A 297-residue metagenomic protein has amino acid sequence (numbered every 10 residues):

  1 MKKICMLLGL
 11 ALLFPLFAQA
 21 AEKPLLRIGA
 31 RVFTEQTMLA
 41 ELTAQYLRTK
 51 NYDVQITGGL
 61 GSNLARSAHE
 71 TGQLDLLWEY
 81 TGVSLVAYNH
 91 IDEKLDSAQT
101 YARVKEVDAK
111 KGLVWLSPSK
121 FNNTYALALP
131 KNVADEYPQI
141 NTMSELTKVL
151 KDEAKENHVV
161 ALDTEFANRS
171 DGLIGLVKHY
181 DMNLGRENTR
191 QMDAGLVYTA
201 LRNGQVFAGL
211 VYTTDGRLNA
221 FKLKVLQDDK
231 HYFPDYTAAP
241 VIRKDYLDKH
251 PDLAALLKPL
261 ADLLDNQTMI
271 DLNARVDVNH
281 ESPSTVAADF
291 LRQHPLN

Functional and structural regions predicted by a protein language model:
E22-E35, D53-T57, K155-L162: Short, well-ordered beta-strand elements
T34-D53, H69, I174-K178: Short, polar/charged alpha-helical segment
E35, E165-M182, P251-N297: An extracytoplasmic/periplasmic, membrane-proximal ligand-sensing/linker region
G58-S62, G72-L85, T100, A194 (+3 more regions): Beta->alpha turn/N-cap motifs
Y88-L116, Q205, R217-H231: Ligand-binding "clamshell"
Q99-V159, D262-N266: A conserved helix-loop-strand patch within extracytoplasmic ligand-binding domains of the periplasmic binding
Y125-D135, T237-H250: A bilobed periplasmic-binding-protein/Venus flytrap-type ligand-binding module shared by bacterial periplasmic
A154-D228: Ligand-binding pocket segment of bilobal, Venus flytrap-like solute-binding proteins
